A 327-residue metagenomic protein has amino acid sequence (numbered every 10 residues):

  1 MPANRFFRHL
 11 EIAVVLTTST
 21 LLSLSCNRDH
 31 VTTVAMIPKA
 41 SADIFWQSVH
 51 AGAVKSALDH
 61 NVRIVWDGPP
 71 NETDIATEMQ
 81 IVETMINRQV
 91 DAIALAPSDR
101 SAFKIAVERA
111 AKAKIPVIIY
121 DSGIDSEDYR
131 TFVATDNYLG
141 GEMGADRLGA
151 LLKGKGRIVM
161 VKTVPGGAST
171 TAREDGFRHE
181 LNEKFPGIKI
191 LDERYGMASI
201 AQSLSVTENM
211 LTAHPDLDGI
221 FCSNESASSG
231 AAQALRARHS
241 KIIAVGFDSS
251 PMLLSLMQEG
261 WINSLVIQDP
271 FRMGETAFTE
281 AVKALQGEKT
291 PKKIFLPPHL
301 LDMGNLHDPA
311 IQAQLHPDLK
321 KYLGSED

Functional and structural regions predicted by a protein language model:
L22-S25: C-terminal motif of bacterial Sec signal peptides marking the signal peptidase cleavage site
V34-S56, H60, V65-E83, R88-V90 (+3 more regions): Extracytoplasmic "Venus flytrap"
F45-H60, G140-G144, A168-I188, Q202 (+3 more regions): Short, solvent-exposed amphipathic alpha-helices that sit in or adjacent to ligand/effector-binding or catalytic
A57-N71, R157-K162, E183-I200: Short beta-strand elements in bilobed, periplasmic/extracellular small-molecule ligand-binding domains
E78, V133-I158, A172, Q202-L204 (+2 more regions): Hydrophobic alpha-helical segments within soluble ligand-binding/sensing domains
I86, A92-A111, F177, D192 (+1 more regions): Hydrophobic alpha-helical
R100-L139, R147-L151, R157, T163 (+1 more regions): Flexible loop/hinge segments that line or gate small-molecule binding clefts
A168-S169, L181, R272-D327: Hinge/cleft segment of the Venus flytrap/periplasmic-binding protein
